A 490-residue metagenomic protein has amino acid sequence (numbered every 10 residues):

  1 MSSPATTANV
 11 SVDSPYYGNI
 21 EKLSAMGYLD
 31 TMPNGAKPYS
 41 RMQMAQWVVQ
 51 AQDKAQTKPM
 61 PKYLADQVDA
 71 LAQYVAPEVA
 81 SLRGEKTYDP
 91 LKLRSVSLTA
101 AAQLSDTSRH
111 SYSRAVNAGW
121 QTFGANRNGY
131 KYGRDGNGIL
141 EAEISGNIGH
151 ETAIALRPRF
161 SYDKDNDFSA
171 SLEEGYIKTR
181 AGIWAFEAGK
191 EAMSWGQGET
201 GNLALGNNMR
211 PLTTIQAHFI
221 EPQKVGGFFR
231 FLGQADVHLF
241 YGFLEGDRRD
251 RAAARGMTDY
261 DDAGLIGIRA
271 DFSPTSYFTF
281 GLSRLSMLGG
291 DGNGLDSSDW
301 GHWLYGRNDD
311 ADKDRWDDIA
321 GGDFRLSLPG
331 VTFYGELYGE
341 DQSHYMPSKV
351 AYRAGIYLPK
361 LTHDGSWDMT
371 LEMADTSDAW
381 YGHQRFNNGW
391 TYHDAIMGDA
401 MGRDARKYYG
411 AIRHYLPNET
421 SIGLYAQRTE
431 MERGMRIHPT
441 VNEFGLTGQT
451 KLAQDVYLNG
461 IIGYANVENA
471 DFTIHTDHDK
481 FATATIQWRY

Functional and structural regions predicted by a protein language model:
S2-R127: N-terminal periplasmic/intermembrane-space "pro-region" immediately following the signal or transit peptide
N9, P33-G35, T57-D66, R83-S95 (+8 more regions): Short loop/turn motifs that connect adjacent beta-strands in outer-membrane beta-barrel proteins
V96-A118, L156-F160, A188-A192, V237-F243 (+5 more regions): Transmembrane beta-barrel strands of outer-membrane/channel proteins
T122-N128, E199-T200, R251-A254, L304-N308 (+2 more regions): Extracytoplasmic loops and strand-loop junctions of Gram-negative outer membrane beta-barrel proteins
F123-G124, K131-G136, I148-A181, W195-N207 (+1 more regions): Surface-exposed loop and membrane-interface regions of Gram-negative outer-membrane beta-barrel proteins
E151, T214-D394, G402-G410, Y415 (+3 more regions): Signature for the C-terminal beta-barrel architecture of outer-membrane proteins
T214, T450, I461, D477-Y490: Outer-membrane beta-barrel "beta-signal"
L371, I412, G448, G460 (+1 more regions): Hydrophobic, well-ordered secondary-structure elements that form the walls of internal hydrophobic environments
